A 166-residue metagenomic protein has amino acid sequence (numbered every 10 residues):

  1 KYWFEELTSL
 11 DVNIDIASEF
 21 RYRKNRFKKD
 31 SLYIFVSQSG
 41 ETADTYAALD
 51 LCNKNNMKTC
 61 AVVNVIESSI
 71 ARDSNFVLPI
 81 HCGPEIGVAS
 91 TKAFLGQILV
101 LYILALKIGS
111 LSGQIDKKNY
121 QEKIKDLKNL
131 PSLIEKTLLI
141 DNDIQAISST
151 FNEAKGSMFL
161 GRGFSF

Functional and structural regions predicted by a protein language model:
K1, E5, N13, Y46 (+2 more regions): Predominant activation on well-ordered alpha-helical scaffold segments within soluble catalytic domains
K1-F35, E41, K54-C60, E153-F166: Anionic-ligand anchoring segments at beta-strand to alpha-helix junctions in alpha/beta enzyme folds, i.e., glycine
F4-T8, L49-C52, N129-L133: N-terminal start-of-chain detector that recognizes signal peptides and the immediate post-cleavage beginning
D11, D15, D30, D44 (+5 more regions): Acidic-enriched, low-complexity/disordered segments with a strong bias for Aspartate over Glutamate
D15-A17, K58-V62, G83, L139-N142: Short amphipathic alpha-helical surface micro-motifs
Y22-K24, I66-E67, I144-S148: Generic recognition of flexible, low-complexity loop/linker segments
S31-Q114: Phosphate/diphosphate-binding loops
F76-F166: Active-site phosphate/pyrophosphate-binding segments
